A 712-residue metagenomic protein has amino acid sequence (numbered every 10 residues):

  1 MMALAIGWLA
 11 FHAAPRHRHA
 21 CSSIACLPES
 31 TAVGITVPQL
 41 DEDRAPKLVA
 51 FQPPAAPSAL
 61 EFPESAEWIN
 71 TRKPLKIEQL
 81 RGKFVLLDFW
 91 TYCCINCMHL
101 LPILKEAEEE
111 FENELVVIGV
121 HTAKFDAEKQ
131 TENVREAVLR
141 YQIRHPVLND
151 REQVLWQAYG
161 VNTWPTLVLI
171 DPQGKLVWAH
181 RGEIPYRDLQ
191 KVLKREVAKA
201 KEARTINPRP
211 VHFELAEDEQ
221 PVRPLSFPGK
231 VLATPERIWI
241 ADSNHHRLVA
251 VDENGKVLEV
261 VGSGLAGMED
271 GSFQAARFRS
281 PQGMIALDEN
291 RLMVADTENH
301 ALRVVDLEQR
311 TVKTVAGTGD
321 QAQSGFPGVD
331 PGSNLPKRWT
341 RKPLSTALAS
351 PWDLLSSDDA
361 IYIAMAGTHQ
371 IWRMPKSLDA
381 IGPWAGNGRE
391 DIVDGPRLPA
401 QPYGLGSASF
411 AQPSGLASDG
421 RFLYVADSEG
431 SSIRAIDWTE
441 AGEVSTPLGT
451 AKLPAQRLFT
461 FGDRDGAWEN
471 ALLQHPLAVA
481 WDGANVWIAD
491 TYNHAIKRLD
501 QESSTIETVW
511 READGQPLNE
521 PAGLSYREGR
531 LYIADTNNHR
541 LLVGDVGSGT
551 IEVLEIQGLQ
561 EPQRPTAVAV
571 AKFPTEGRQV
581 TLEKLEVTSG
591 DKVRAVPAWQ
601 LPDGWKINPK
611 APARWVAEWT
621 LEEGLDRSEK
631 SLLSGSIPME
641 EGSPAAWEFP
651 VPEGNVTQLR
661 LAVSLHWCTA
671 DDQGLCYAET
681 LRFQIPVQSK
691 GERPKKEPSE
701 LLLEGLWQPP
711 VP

Functional and structural regions predicted by a protein language model:
A10-S65, R81, E196-E214: N-proximal helix/coil linker or "cap" segments that precede and/or mark the start of modular domains
R16-H19, F51, G255, S280 (+2 more regions): Extracellular/lumen-exposed scaffold segments
F62-V85: A short beta-strand-turn-helix
F89-E106, G604-I607, L675: Conserved redox-active cysteine motifs that mediate thiol-disulfide chemistry, especially di-cysteine Cys-X(1-2)-Cys
M98-R140, R151-L155: Structural microenvironment flanking redox-active thiols in thiol-disulfide oxidoreductases
R135-I170: Short, internal strand/loop/helix patches that form the active-site neighborhood or redox-interaction surface
D171-K230, L559-V570: Thiol-/selenol-based redox modules, centered on thioredoxin-like and closely related oxidoreductase domains
P208-G229, G255-S280, Q309-W352, L378-Q412 (+3 more regions): Gly/Pro-rich loop segments of beta-rich domains
